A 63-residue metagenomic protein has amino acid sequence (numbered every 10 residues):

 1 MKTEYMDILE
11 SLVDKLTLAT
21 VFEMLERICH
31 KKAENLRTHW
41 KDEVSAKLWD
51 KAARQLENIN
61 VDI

Functional and structural regions predicted by a protein language model:
M1-R27: N-terminal acidic leader/helix
A19-I63: Short, charge-rich amphipathic interface segments used for partner binding and complex assembly
